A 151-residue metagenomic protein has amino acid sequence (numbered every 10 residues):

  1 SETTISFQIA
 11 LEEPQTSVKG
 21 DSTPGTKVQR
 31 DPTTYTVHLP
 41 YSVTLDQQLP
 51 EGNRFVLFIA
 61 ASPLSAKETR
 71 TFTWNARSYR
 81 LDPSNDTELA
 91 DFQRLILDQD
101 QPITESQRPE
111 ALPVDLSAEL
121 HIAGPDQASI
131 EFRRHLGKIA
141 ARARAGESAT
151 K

Functional and structural regions predicted by a protein language model:
S1-K151: C-terminal catalytic domain of Rieske-type non-heme iron oxygenases
